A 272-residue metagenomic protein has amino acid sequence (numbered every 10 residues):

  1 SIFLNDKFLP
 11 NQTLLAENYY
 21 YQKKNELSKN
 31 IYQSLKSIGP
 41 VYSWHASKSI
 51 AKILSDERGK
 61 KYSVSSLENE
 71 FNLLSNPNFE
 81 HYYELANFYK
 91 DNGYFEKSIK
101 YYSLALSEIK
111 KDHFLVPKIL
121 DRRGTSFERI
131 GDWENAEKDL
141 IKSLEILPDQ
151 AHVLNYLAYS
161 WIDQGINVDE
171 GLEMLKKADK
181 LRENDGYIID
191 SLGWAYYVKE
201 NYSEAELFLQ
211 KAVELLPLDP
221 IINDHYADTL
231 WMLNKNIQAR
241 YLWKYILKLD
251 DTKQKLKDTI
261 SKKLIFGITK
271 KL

Functional and structural regions predicted by a protein language model:
I2-F3, K36-S37, N72-L73, S107 (+4 more regions): Conserved structural position within tetratricopeptide repeats
D6, P40-V41, S75-N76, K110 (+5 more regions): Short coil turns that delineate tetratricopeptide repeat
N11, W44-A46, H81, L115 (+5 more regions): TPR alpha-solenoid repeat register
L14, S49, E84, R122 (+4 more regions): Canonical tetratricopeptide repeat
E17, K52, N87, T125 (+3 more regions): Residue-level recognition of tetratricopeptide repeat
Y21, D56-E57, D91, R122-T125 (+5 more regions): Register position in tetratricopeptide repeats
S28, S63-V64, S98, A136 (+3 more regions): Single-residue signature of alpha-solenoid repeat helices
Y32, L67-F71, F95, Y102 (+4 more regions): Hydrophobic/aromatic packing residues within the alpha-helices of TPR/SEL1-like helical repeat arrays
